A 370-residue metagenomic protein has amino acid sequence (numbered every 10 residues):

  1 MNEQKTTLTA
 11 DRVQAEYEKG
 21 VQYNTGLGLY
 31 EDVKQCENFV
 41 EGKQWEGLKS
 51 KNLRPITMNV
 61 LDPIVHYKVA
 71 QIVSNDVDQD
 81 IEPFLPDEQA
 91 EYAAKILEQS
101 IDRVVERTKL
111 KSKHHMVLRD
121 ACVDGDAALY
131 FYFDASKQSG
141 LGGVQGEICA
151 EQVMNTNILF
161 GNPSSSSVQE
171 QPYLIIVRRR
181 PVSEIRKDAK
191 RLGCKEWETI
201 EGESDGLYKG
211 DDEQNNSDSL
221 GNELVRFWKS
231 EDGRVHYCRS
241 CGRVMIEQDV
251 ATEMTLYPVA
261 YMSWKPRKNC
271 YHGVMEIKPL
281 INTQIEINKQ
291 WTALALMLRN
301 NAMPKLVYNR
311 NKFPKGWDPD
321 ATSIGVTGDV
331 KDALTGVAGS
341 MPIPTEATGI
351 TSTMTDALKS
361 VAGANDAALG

Functional and structural regions predicted by a protein language model:
M1-G370: Extended alpha-helical, oligomerization-prone segments that build pores/tubes and scaffolds
